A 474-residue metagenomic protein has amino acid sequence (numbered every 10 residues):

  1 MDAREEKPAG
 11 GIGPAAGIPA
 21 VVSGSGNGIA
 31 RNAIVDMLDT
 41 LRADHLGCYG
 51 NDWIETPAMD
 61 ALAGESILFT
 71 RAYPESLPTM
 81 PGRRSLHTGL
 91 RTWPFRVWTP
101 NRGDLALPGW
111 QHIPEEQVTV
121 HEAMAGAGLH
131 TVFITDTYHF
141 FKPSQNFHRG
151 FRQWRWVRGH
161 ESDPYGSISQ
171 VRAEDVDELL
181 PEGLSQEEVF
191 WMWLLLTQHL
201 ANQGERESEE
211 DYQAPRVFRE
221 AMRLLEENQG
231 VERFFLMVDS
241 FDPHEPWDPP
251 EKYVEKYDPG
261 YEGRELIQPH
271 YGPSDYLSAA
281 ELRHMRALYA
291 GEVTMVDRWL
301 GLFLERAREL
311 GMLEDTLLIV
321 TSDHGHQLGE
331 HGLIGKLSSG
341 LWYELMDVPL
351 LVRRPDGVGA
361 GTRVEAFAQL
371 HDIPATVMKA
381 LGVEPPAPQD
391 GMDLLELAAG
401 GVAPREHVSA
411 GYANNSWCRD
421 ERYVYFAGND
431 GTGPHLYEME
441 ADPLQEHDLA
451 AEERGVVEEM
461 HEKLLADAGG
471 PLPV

Functional and structural regions predicted by a protein language model:
M1-V474: Catalytic domains that recognize anionic headgroups
